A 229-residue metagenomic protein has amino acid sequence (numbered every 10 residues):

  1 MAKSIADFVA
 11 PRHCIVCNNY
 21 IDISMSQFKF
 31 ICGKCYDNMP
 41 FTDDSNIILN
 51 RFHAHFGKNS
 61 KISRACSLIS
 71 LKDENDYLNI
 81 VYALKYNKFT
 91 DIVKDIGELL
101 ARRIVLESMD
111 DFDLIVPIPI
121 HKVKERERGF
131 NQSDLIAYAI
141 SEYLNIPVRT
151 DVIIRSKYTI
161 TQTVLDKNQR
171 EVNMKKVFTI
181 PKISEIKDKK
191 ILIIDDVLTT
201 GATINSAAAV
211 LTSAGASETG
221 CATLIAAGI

Functional and structural regions predicted by a protein language model:
M1-I194, T199-I229: Glycine-rich phosphate/pyrophosphate-handling loop used in enzymes and phosphotransfer proteins
